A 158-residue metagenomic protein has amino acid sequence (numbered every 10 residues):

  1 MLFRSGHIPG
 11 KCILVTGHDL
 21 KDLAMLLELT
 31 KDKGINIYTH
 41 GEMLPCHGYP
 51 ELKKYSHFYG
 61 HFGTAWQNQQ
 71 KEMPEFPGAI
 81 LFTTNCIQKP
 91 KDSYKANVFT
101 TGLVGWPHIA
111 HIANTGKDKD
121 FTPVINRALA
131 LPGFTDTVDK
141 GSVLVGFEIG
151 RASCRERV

Functional and structural regions predicted by a protein language model:
M1-L2, E156-V158: Short, small-residue-biased leader/transition segments that mark boundaries at the very start of proteins
F3-K21, M25, K33: Structured, charged N-terminal subsegments at the starts of enzyme catalytic cores and at intra-chain domain/subunit
T16, E28-R155: Conserved, well-structured core segments that form the ligand-binding/active-site neighborhood of functional domains
